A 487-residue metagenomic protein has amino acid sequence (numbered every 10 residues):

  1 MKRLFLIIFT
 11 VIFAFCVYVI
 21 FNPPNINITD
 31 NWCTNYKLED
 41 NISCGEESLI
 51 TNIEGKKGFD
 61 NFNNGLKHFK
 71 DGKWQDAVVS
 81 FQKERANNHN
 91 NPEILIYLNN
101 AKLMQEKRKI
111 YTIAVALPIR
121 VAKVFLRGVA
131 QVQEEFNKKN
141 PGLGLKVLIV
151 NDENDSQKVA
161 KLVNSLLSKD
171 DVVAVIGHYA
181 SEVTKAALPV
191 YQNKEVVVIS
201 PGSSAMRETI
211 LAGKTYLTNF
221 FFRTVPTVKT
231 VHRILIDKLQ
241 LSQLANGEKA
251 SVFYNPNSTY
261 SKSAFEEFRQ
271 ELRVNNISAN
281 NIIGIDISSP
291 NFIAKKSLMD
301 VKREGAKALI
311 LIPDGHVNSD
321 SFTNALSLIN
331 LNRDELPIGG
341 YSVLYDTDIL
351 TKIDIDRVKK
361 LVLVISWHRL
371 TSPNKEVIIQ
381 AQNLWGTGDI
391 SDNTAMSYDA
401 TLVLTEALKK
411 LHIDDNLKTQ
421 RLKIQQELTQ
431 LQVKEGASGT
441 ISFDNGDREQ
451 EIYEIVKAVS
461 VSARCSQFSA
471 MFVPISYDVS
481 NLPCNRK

Functional and structural regions predicted by a protein language model:
K2-K487: Extracytosolic ligand-binding ectodomains
